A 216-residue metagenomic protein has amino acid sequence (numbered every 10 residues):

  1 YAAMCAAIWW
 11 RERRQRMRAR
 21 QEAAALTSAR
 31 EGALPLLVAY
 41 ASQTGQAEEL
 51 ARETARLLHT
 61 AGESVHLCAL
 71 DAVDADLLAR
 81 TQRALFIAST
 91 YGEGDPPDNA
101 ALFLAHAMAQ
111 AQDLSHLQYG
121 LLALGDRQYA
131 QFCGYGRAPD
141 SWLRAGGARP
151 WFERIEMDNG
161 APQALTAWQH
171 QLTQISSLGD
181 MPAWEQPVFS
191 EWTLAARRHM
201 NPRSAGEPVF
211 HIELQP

Functional and structural regions predicted by a protein language model:
Y1-P216: FNR-like FAD-binding dehydrogenase module
